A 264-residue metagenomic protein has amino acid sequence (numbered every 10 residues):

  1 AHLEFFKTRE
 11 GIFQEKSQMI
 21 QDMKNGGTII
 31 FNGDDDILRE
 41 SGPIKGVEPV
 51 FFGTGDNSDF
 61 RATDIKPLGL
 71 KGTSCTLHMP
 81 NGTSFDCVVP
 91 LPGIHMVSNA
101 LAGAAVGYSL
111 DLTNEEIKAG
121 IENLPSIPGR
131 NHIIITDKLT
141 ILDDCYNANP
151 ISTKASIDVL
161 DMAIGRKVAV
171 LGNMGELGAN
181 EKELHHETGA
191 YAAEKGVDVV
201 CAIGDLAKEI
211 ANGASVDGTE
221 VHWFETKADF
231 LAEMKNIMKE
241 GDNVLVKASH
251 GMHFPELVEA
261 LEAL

Functional and structural regions predicted by a protein language model:
A1, D34-D36, N147-A148, M174-E176 (+3 more regions): Short glycine-rich anion-binding loops that position phosphate/pyrophosphate groups of nucleotides and phosphorylated
A1-T140, G165, A190-A193, V197-D198 (+1 more regions): Acidic, Mg2+-coordinating active-site environments of NTP-dependent enzymes
L3-E10, T153, G178-E181, F254-E256: Glycine/threonine-rich flexible loop motifs
N32, A100, V168-M174, G241 (+1 more regions): Short beta-strands and strand-loop turn motifs
P90, A104, L142-D143, L171 (+2 more regions): Thr-Gly-centered strand-to-loop micro-motif
I127-G129, C145, N149-T219, W223: Active-site beta-alpha connecting loops in nucleotide-dependent enzymes
P128-R130, G251, P255-E259: ATP-dependent carboxylate/acyl-activation modules
L231-M238: Short amphipathic alpha-helix with an adjacent loop that forms part of the alpha/beta core around
